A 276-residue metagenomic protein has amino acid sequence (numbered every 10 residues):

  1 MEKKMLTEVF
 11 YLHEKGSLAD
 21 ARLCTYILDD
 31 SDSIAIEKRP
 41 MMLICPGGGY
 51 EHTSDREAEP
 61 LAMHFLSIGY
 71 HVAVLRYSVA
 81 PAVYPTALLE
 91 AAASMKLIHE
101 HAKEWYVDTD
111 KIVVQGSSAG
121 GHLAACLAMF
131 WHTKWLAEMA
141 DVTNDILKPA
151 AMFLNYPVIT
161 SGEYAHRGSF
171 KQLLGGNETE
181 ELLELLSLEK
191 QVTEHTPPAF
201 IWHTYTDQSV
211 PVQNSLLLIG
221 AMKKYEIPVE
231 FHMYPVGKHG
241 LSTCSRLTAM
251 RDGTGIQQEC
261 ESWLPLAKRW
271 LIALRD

Functional and structural regions predicted by a protein language model:
M1-E37, R167, Q257-E261: N-terminal cap/lid segment of alpha/beta-hydrolase-fold proteins
K38-G47: Short beta-strand element of the alpha/beta-hydrolase
T53-D55, P60, A73-T109, Q257-E259: Catalytic nucleophile-loop/oxyanion-hole region of alpha/beta-hydrolase and closely related hydrolase-like folds
K96-R167, T179, L183: Primarily recognizes the serine-hydrolase "nucleophile elbow" in alpha/beta-hydrolase and SGNH/GDSL folds
H195, I201-H203, D207: Short beta-strand/loop motif that positions the catalytic acidic residue of the alpha/beta-hydrolase fold
Y205-Q208, V236-K238: Acidic beta-to-alpha connecting loop that harbors the catalytic carboxylate
Q208-L217, S242: Conserved alpha/beta-hydrolase "acid-adjacent" motif
I219-D276: C-terminal catalytic histidine-bearing segment of alpha/beta-hydrolase fold enzymes
